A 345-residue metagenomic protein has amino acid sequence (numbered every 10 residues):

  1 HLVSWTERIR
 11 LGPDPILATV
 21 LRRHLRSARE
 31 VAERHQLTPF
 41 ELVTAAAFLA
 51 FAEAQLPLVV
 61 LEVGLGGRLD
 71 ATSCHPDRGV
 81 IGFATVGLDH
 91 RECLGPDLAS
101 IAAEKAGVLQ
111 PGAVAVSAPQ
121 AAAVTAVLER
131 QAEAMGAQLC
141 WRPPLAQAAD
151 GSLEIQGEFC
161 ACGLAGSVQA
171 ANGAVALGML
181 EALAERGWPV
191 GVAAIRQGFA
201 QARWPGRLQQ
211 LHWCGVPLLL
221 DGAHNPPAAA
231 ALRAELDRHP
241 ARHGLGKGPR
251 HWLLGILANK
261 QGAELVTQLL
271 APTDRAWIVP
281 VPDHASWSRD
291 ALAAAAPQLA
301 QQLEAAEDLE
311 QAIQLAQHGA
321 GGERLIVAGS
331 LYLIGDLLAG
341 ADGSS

Functional and structural regions predicted by a protein language model:
H1-P76, L94, A122-A123: ATP-dependent carboxylate-amine ligase catalytic core
S4-S27, E92-L109, A115, E129-R130 (+2 more regions): Active-site-proximal loop->helix
L37, L42, A54-V63, R78-C160 (+1 more regions): Acidic, Mg2+-coordinating active-site environments of NTP-dependent enzymes
E53-A54, L58-L61, L69-G82, V86-G87 (+2 more regions): Nucleotide phosphate-binding/pyrophosphate-handling subdomain across enzymes that bind or process nucleotide phosphates
G67, C74-H75, V86-G95, R196-F199 (+5 more regions): Flexible, gly/pro- and Lys/Arg-enriched active-site loops
A118-C140, A149-G151, P217-L219, P226 (+1 more regions): C-terminal helical cap/extension that packs against the catalytic core of soluble nucleotide-cofactor enzymes
S330: Active-site-proximal loop/hinge segments that shape catalytic or ion-binding/gating pockets
